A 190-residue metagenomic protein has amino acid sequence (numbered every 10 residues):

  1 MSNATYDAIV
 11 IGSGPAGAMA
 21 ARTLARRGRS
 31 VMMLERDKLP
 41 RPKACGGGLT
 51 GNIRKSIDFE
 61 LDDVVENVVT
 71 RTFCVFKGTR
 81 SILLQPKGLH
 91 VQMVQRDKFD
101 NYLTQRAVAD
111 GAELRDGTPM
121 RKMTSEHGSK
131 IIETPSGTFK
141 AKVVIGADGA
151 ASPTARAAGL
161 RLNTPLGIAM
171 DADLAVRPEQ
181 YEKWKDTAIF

Functional and structural regions predicted by a protein language model:
S2-A16: Beta1/beta-strand and adjacent pyrophosphate-binding region of the FAD-binding site in flavoprotein oxidoreductases
I9, S13, R22-C45: Glycine-rich FAD pyrophosphate-binding loop
A16, L39, A151: Conserved Rossmann-like nucleotide-cofactor binding loop
T23, R27, R106-F190: Predominantly flavin-linked oxidoreductase catalytic cores and closely associated redox partners
L49-N52, N163: Short, hinge-like loop/turn segments at secondary-structure boundaries
G51-Y102: A conserved beta-strand/loop capping segment in the N-terminal third of enzymes that catalyze redox or closely related
